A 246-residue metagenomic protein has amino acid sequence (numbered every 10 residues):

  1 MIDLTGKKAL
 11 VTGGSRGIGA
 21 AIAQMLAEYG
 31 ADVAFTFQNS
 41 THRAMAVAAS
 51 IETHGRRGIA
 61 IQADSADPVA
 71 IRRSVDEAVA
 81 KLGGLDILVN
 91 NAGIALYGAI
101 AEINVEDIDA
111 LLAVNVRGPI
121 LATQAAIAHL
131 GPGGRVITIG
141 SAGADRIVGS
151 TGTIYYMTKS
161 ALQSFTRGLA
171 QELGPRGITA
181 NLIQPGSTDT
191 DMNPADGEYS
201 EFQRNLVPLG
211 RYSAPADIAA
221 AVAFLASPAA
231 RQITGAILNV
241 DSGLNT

Functional and structural regions predicted by a protein language model:
D3, R146, A223, T234-T246: Short C-terminal tail/terminal secondary-structure segment of NAD(P)H-dependent dehydrogenase/reductase domains
S15-R16: Conserved glycine-rich cofactor-binding loop
Y29-A46: Conserved glycine-rich Rossmann-like NAD(P)H-binding loop of the short-chain dehydrogenase/reductase
A99-I100, D107-L112, Q203: Substrate-binding pocket helix/loop in short-chain dehydrogenase/reductase
T123, T158, T166: Active-site helix of classical SDR
A128, Q171-E172, R231: Alpha-helical segment proximal to the catalytic Tyr-Lys
G174, T179, I233-G235: Short, small/polar-rich loop/turn modules that mediate ligand/substrate recognition or access, typified
